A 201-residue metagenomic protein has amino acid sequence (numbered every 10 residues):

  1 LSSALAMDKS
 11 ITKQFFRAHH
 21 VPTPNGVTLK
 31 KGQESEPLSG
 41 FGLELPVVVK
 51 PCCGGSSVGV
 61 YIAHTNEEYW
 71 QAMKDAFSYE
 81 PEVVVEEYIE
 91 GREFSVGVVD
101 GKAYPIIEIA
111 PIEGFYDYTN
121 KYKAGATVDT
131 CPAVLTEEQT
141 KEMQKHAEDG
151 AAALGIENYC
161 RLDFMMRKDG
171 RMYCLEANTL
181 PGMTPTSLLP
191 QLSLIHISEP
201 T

Functional and structural regions predicted by a protein language model:
S3-R92, K141: Active-site nucleotide/adenylate-binding loops and adjacent lid/helix of ATP-dependent enzymes
S57, I112, N178-P190: Glycine-rich phosphate/pyrophosphate-binding beta-alpha loops
H64-K145, M166-Y173: Phosphate-binding site of ATP-dependent enzymes
E87, V98, A151-M183, S193: Conserved metal-phosphate-binding beta-hairpin within the catalytic cores of diverse ATP-dependent phosphoryl-transfer
S193-T201: Residue-level detector of conserved catalytic or cofactor/ligand-binding positions in enzyme active sites
